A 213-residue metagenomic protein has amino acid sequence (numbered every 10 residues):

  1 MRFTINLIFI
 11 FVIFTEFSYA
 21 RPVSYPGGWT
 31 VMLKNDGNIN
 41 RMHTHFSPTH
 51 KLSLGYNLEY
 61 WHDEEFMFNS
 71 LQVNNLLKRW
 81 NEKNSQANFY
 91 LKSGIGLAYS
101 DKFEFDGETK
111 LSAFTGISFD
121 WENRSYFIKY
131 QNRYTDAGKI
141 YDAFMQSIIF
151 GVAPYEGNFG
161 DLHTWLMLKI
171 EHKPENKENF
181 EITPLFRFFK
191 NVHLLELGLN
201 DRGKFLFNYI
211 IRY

Functional and structural regions predicted by a protein language model:
M1-V23: Cleavable N-terminal export/targeting peptides
F3-T4, D101-K102, N208-Y213: Short amphipathic alpha-helical segments
Y19-T183, N200-D201: Outer-membrane pore/translocation modules
E175-Y213: Predominantly the C-terminal beta-signal and adjacent terminal strand-loop region of outer-membrane beta-barrel
